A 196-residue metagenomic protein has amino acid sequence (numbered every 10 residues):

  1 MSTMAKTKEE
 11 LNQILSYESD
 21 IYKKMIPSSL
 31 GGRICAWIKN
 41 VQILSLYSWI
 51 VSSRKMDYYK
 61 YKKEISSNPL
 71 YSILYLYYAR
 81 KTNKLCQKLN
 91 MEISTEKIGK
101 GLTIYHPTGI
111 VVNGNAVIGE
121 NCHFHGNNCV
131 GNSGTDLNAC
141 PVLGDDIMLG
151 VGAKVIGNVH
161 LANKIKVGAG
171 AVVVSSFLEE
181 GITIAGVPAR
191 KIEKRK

Functional and structural regions predicted by a protein language model:
M1-Q87: Terminal amphipathic alpha-helical/low-complexity segments used for targeting or macromolecular assembly
D20, D57, D136, D145-D146: Acidic-enriched, low-complexity/disordered segments with a strong bias for Aspartate over Glutamate
V51-R54, E92, T183: Generic structural signal for residues positioned in beta-strands
Y78-R80, L89, L102-T103, D146: Intrinsically disordered, low-complexity segments enriched in polar/charged residues with Gly/Pro, especially when
Q87-T95: Conserved NTPase motor "head" modules and their coupling/switch loops across ABC/AAA+ ATPases, GTPases, and GHKL ATPases
T95, K100-G101, Y105-G114, G119-E120 (+11 more regions): Left-handed beta-helix
